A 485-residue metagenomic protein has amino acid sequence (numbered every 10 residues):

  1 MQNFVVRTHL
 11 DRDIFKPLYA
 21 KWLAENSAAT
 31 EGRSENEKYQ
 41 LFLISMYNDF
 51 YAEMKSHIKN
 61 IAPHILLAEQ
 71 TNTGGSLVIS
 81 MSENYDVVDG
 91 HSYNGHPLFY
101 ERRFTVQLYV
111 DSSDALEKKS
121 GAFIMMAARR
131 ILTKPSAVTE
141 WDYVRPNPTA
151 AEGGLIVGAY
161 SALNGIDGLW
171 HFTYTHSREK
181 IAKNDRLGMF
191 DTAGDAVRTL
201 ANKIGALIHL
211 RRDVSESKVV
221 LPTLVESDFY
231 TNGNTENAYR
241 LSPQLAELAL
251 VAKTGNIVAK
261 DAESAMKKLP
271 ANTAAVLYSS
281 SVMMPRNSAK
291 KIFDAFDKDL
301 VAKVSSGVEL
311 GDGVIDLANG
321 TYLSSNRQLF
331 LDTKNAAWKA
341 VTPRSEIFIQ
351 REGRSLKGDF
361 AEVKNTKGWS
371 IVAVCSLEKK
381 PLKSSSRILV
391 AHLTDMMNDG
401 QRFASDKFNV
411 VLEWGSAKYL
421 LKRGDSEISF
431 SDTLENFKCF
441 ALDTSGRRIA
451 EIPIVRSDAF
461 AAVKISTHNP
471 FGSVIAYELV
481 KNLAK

Functional and structural regions predicted by a protein language model:
M1-K38, S112: Aromatic- and acidic-residue-enriched carbohydrate-binding clefts of CAZyme catalytic domains
E37, L41, S45, D49-A52 (+2 more regions): Glycoside hydrolase catalytic-domain groove-lining segments
N84-V88, R103-V106, A151-V157, N184-D191: Short secondary-structure boundary/capping segments
P146-R186, G368, S376, S386: Substrate-binding cleft of secreted/luminal carbohydrate-active enzymes
D185-I204: Acidic, Ser/Thr-rich peripheral helices and adjacent loops at domain boundaries
L207, E216-A441, R448, D458 (+1 more regions): Long, low-hydrophobicity ectodomains and other hydrophilic envelope-associated domains
G446-P453: Surface-exposed loop/edge segments in extracytoplasmic proteins
A459-K485: C-terminal beta-strand-rich structural cap/linker in extracellular carbohydrate-active enzymes
